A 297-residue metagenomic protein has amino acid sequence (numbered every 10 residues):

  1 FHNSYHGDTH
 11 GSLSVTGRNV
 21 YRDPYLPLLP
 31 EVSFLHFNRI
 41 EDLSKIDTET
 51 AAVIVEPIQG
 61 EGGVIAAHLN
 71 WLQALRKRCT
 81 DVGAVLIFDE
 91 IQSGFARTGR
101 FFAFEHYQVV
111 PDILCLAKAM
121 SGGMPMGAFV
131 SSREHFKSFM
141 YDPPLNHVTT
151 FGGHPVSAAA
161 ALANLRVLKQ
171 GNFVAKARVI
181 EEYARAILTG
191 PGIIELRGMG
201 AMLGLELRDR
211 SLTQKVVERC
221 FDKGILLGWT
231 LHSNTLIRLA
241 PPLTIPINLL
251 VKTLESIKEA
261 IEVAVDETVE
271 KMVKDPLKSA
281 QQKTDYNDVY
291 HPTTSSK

Functional and structural regions predicted by a protein language model:
F1-K297: Conserved N-terminal phosphate-binding loop of PLP-dependent enzymes in the Aspartate aminotransferase
